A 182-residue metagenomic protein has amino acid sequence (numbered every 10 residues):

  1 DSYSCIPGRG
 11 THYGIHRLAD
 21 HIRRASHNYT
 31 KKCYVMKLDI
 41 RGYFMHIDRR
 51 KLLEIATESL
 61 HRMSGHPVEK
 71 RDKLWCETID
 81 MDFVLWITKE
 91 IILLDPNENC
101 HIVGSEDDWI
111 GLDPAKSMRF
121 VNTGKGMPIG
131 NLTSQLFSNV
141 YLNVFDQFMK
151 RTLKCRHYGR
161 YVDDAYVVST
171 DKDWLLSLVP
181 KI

Functional and structural regions predicted by a protein language model:
D1, C5-R24: Well-ordered mid-protein domain cores that form the structural environment of catalytic cofactors
H21, S26-V162, Y166-K181: Conserved polymerase palm-domain catalytic core
